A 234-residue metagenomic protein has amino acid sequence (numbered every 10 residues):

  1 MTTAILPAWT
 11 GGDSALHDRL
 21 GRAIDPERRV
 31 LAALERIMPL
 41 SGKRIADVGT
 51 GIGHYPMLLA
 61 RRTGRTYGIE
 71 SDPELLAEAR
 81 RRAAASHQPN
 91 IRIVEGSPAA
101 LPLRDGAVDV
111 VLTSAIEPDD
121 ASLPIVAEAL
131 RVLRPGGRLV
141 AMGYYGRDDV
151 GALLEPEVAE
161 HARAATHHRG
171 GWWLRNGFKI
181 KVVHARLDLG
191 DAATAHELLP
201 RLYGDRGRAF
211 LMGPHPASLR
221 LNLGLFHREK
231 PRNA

Functional and structural regions predicted by a protein language model:
M1-S41, H54: Conserved class I S-adenosyl-L-methionine
A46, I52-A100: Class I SAM-dependent methyltransferase SAM/SAH-binding core
A99-V110: A short acidic, Gly/Pro-enriched loop at the edge of an enzyme's catalytic core that lines a small-molecule cofactor
D109-L123: A short SAM/SAH-binding and catalytic strip from SAM-dependent methyltransferases
L123-P135: A short glycine-rich, Lys/Arg-flanked "PGG" loop and its adjoining helix->strand segment in the class I
R138-H168: Conserved class I S-adenosyl-L-methionine
I180-A234: Conserved Class I S-adenosyl-L-methionine
